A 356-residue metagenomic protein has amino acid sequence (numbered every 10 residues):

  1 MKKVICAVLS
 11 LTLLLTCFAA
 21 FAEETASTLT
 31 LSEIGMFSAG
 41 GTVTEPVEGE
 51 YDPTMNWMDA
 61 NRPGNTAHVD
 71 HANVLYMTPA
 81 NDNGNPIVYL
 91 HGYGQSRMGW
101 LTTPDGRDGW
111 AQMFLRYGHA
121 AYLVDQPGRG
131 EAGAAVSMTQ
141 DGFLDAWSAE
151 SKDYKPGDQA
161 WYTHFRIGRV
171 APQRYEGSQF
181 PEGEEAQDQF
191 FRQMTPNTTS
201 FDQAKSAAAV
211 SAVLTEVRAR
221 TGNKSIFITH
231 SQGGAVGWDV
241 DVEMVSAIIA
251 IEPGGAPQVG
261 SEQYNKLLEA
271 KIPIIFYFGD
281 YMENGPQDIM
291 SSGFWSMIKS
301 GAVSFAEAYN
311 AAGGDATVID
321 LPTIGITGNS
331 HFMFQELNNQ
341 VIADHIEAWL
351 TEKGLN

Functional and structural regions predicted by a protein language model:
E24-D82: N-terminal cap/lid segment of alpha/beta-hydrolase-fold proteins
G84-G92: Short beta-strand element of the alpha/beta-hydrolase
H91-T103, G254: Active-site glycine-rich loops that stabilize anionic/oxyanionic intermediates across multiple enzyme folds
R107-A132: Conserved alpha/beta-hydrolase
A204-S225: Conserved acidic catalytic loop of the alpha/beta-hydrolase fold
I228-G237: Gly/Ala-rich beta-loop-alpha elbow adjacent to hydrolase catalytic centers
A250-L321: The feature captures the conserved acid-bearing segment of alpha/beta-hydrolase catalytic domains
F332-N356: Catalytic active-site module of serine/aspartate enzymes centered on a nucleophile-bearing elbow/loop
